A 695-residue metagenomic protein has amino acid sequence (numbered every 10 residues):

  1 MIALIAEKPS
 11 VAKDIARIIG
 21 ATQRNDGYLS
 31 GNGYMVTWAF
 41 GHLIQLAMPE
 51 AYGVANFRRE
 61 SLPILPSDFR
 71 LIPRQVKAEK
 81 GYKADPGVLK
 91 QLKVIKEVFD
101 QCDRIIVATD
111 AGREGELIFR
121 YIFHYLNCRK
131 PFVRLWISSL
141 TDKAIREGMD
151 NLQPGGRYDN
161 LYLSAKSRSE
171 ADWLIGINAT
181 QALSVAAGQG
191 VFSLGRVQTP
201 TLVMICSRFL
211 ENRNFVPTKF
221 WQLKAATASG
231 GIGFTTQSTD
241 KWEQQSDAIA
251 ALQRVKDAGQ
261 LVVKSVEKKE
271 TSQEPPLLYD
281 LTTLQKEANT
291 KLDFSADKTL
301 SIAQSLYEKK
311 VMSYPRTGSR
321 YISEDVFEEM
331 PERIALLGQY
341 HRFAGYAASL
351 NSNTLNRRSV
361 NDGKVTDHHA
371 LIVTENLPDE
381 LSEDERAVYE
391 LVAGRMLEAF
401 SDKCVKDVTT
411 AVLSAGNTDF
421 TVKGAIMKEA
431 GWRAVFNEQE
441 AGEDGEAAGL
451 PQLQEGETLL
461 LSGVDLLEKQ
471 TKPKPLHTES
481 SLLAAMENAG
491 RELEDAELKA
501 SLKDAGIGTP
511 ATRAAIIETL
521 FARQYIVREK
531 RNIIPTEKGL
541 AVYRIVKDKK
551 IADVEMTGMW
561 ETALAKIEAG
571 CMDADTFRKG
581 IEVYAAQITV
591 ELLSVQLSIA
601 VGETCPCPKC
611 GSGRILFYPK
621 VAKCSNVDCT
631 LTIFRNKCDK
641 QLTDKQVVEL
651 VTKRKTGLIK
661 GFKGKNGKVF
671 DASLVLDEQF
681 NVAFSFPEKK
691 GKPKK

Functional and structural regions predicted by a protein language model:
M1-A3, T109-A111, G188-V191, K268-L277 (+4 more regions): Conserved short loop/turn motifs at secondary-structure junctions
M1-S169, W173-I175, P473: Intrinsically disordered, low-complexity regulatory segments
I2, G81, V88, Y125 (+4 more regions): Basic, low-complexity terminal or inter-domain segments flanking catalytic cores
P9-A16, G33-V36, F40, R59-L62 (+23 more regions): Amphipathic alpha-helical transducer elements in NTP-driven molecular machines
S30-N32, A226-G230, S414-T418, N666: Short strand-coil-strand connectors
G87, K93, D100, L140-T227 (+1 more regions): C-terminal or mid-to-C-terminal helical accessory/interaction module adjacent to the motor/catalytic core
W242-Y279, Q285: Metal- or metallocofactor-binding catalytic centers and their adjacent structured scaffolds across diverse enzyme
